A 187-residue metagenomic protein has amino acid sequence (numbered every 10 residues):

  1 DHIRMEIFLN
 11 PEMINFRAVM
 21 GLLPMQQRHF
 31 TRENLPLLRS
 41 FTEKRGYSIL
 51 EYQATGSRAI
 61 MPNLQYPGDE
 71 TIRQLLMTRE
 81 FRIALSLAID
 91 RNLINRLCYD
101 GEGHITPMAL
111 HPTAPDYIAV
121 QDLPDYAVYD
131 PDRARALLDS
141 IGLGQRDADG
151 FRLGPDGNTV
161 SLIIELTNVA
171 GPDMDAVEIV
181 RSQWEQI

Functional and structural regions predicted by a protein language model:
D1-D100, H104, M108-A109, A114-I187: Extracytoplasmic/periplasmic ligand-capture domains
